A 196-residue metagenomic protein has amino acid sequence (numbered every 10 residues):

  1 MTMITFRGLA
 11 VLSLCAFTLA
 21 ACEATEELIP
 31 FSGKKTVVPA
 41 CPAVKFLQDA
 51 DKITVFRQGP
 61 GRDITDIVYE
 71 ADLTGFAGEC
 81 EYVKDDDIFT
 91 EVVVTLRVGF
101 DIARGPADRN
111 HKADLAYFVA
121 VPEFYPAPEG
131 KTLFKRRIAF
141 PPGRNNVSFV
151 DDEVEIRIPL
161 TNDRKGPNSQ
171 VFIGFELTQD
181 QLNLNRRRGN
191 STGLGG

Functional and structural regions predicted by a protein language model:
M1-A10: Bacterial N-terminal signal peptides that target proteins for export
T18-A21: C-terminal motif of bacterial Sec signal peptides marking the signal peptidase cleavage site
E23-E26: Bacterial signal peptide processing site
P30-F56: Post-signal peptide N-terminal segment of mature Sec-exported envelope proteins
S32, E129-G196: Helix-rich interaction surfaces within compact, conserved domain-sized segments that mediate assembly or partner
R62-I88: Low-complexity, acidic Ser/Thr/Pro/Gly-rich terminal tails and inter-domain linkers that flank the onset of structured
C80-K131: Mid-length scaffold segments of soluble, non-membrane domains
